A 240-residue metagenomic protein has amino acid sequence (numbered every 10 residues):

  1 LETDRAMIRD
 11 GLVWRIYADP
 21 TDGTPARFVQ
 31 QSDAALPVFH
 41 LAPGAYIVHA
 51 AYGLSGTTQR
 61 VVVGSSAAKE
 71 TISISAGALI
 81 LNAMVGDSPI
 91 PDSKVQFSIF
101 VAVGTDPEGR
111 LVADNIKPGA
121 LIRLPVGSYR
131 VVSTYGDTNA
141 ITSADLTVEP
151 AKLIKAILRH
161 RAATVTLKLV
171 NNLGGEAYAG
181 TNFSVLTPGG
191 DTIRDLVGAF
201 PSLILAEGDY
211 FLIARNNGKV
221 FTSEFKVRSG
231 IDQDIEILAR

Functional and structural regions predicted by a protein language model:
L1-A6, A78-D87, T164-L173: A short, amphipathic beta-strand motif
R5-V13, P20-D22, Q30, L36 (+3 more regions): Post-signal-peptide, soluble extracytosolic/periplasmic N-terminal scaffold domains of envelope/secretory systems
D10-Y17, Y46-V48, I74-L79, P91-F100 (+4 more regions): Short, structured motif recognition centered on aromatic/hydrophobic residues
A18-A35, A102-G119, T187-F200: Short, acidic Ser/Thr/Gly-rich low-complexity loop/linker segments typical of extracellular and cell-surface proteins
A18-D22, Y52-L54, D87, V101-T105 (+4 more regions): Solvent-exposed strand-loop boundary residues in beta-sheet-rich modules
D33, Y52-S75, G136-R161, N217-R240: Structured interaction patches on ligand/partner-binding surfaces of diverse proteins
D33-I47, A51-L54, I116-N139, A199-G218: Short Pro-Gly-centered beta-turn/loop motif in secreted/extracellular proteins
G136, L173-L196, S202, F211-K219 (+1 more regions): C-terminal functional regions that serve as terminal interaction/effector modules
